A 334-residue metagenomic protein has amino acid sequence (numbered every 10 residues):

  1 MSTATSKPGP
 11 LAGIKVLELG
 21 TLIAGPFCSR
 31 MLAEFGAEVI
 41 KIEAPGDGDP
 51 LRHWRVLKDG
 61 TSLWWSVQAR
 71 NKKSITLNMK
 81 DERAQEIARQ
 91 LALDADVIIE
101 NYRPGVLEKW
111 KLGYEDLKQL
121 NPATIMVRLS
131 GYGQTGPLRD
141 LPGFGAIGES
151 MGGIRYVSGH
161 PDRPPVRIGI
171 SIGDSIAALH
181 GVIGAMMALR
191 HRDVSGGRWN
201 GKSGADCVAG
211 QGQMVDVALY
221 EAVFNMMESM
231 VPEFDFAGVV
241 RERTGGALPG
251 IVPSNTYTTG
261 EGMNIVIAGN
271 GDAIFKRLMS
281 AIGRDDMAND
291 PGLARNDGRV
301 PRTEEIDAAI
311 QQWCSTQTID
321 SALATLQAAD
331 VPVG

Functional and structural regions predicted by a protein language model:
M1-K202: N-terminal helix-loop segment corresponding to the beta1-alpha1 unit of nucleotide/adenylate-binding folds
G48-P50, D235-R241: Short Pro/Gly-enriched beta-strand edge/turn motifs at strand-loop
W65, T244-P249, N255-T256: Short Gly/Pro-enriched turn/cap motifs at secondary-structure boundaries
E100, D216-Y220, I267-G269: Active-site-adjacent beta-strand anchor residues
Q134, D162-I172, D193-V223, E242-P249 (+1 more regions): Conserved Rossmann-fold dehydrogenase catalytic segment
A178-R198, G204-Q211, N225-A237, M279-D286: Oxidoreductase and adenylate-handling cofactor-binding alpha/beta cores
P253-V333: Aromatic-enriched alpha-helical interface/lid elements that frame and gate functional surfaces
